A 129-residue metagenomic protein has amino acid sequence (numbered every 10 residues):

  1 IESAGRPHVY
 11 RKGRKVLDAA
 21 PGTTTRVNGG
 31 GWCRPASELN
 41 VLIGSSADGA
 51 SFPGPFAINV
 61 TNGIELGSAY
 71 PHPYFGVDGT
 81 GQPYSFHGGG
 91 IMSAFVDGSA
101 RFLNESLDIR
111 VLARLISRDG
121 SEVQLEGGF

Functional and structural regions predicted by a protein language model:
I1-F129: Surface-exposed loop/linker segments characteristic of extracytoplasmic
